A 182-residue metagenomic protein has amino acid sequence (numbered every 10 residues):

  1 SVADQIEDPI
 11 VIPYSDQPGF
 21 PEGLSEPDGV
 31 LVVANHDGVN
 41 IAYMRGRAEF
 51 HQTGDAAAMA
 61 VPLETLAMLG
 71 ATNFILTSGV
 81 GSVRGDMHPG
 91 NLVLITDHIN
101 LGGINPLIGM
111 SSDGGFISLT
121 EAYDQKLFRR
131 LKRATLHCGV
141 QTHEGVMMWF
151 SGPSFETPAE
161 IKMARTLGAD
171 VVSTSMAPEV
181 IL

Functional and structural regions predicted by a protein language model:
S1-L119: Metabolite-binding pocket within alpha/beta catalytic cores that recognizes anionic/polar moieties
F50-D55, M148-S151, G168-A169: Short, flexible loop segments at the rims of nucleotide/cofactor-binding pockets, characterized by
M59, S78, F128, T157 (+1 more regions): Generic non-transmembrane alpha-helix signal with a bias for helix starts/N-cap capping motifs
V80-G81, W149, P178: Conserved beta-strand edge residues that scaffold enzyme active sites
A122-R165: Active-site rim beta-loop-alpha module in soluble metabolic enzymes
F155-L182: A C-terminal functional module that forms or caps the active site or interfaces directly with catalytic machinery
